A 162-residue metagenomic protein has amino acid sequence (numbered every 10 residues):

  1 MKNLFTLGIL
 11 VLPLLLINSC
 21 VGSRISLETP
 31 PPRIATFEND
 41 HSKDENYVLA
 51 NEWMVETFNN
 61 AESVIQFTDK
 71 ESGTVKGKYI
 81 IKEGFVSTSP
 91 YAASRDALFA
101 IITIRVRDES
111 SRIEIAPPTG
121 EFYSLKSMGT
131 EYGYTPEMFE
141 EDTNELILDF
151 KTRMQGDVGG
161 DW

Functional and structural regions predicted by a protein language model:
M1-I9: Bacterial N-terminal signal peptides that target proteins for export
L16-S19: C-terminal motif of bacterial Sec signal peptides marking the signal peptidase cleavage site
V21-W162: Ser/Thr-rich, low-complexity intrinsically disordered terminal regions
